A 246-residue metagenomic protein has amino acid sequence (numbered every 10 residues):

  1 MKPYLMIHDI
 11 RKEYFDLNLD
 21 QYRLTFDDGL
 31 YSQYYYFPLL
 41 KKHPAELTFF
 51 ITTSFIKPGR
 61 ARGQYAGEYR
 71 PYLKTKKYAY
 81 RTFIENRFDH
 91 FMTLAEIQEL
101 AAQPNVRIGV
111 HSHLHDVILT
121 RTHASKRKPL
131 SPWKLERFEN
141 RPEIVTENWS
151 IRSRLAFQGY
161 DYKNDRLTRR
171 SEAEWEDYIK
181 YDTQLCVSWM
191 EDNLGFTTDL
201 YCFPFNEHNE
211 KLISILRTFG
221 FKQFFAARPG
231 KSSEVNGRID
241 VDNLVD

Functional and structural regions predicted by a protein language model:
M1-F26, L30-Y35, K42-H43, T120-D246: C-terminal active-site subregion of NodB/CE4 polysaccharide deacetylases
K2-T122, R127-S131: Active-site beta->alpha N-cap acidic-glycine motif
